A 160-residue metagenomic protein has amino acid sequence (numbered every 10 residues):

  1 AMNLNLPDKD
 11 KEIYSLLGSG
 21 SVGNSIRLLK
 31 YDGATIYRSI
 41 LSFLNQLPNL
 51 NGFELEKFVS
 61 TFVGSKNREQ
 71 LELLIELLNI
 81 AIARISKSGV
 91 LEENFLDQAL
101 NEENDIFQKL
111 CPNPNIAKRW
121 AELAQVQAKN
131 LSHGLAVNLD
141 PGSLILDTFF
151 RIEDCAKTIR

Functional and structural regions predicted by a protein language model:
A1-L77, I82-R84, S88-R160: Charged, glycine-rich active-site and insertion segments that engage polyanionic ligands
